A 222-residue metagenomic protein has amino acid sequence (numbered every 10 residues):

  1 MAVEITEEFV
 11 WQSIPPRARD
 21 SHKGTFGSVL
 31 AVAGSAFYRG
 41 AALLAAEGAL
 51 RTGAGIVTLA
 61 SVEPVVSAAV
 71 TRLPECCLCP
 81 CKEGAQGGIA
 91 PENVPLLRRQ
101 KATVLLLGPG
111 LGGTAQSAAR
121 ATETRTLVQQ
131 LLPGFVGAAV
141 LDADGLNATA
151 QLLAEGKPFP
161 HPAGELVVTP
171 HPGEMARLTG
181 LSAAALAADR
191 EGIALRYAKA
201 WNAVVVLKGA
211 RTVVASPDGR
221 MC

Functional and structural regions predicted by a protein language model:
M1-E7, A60-C222: Glycine-rich phosphate/dinucleotide-binding loop and adjoining beta-alpha-beta core of small-molecule
M1-K23: Positively charged, low-complexity intrinsically disordered leader regions
E8, Q12-P15, V32, T52 (+2 more regions): A near-ubiquitous, low-amplitude feature marking generic local secondary-structure context
Q12, R17, F37, P95-R98: Generic detector of short alpha-helix boundary/capping microenvironments and adjacent low-complexity segments
R17-R19, F37-R39, E165-V167: Short hydrophobic/aromatic-rich motifs at helix boundaries and adjacent loops
R19-H22, S35, L50, T103-L107 (+1 more regions): Short, flexible coil/turn micro-motifs enriched in small/turn-prone residues
H22-C77, E83-Q86: Substrate-binding N-lobe of the ribokinase-like
